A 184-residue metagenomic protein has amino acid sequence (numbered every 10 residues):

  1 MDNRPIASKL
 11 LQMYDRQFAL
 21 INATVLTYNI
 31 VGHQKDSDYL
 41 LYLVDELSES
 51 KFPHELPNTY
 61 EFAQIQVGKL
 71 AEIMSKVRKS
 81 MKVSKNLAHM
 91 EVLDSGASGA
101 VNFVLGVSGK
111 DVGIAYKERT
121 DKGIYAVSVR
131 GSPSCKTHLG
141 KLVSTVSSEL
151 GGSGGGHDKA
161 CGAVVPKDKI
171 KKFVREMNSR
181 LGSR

Functional and structural regions predicted by a protein language model:
M1-S95, F103-K110, Y116-R119, E176: A structured phosphate/pyrophosphate-recognition subdomain
I6, N86-R184: Glycine-rich, acidic loop segments that terminate in or are immediately followed by a histidine
